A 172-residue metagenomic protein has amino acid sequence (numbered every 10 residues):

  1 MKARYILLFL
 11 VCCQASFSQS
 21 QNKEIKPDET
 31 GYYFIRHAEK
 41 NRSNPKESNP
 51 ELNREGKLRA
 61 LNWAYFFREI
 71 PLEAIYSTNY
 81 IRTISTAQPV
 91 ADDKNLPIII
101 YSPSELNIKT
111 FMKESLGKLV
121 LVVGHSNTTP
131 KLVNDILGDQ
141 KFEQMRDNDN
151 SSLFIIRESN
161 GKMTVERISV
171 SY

Functional and structural regions predicted by a protein language model:
M1-N22: Bacterial Sec-dependent N-terminal signal peptides
Q21-K113, T129-V133, D139-L153, E158-Y172: Active-site-proximal alpha-helix that buttresses catalytic centers in soluble enzyme cores
Y32, L116-G124: Generic beta-sheet signal
